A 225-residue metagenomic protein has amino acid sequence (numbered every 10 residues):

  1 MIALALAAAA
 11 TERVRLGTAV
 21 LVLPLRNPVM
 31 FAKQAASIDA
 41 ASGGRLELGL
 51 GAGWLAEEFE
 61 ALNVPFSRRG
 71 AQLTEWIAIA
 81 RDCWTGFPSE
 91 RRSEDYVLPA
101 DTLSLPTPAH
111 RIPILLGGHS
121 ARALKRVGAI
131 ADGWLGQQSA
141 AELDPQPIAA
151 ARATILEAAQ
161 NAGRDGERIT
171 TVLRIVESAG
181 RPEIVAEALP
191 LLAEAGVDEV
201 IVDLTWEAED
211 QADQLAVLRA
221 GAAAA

Functional and structural regions predicted by a protein language model:
M1-A225: Active-site-adjacent structural elements that line small-molecule/cofactor binding pockets in enzymes
